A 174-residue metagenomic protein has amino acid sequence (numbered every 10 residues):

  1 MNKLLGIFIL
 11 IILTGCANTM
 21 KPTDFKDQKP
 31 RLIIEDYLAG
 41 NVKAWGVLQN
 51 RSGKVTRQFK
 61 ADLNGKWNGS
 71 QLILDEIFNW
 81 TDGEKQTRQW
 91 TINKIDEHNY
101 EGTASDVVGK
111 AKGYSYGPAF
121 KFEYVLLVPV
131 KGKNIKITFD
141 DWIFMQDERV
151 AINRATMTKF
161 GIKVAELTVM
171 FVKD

Functional and structural regions predicted by a protein language model:
N2-I9: Sec-dependent signal peptide recognition, specifically the positively charged N-region followed immediately by
T14-G15: C-terminal motif of bacterial Sec signal peptides marking the signal peptidase cleavage site
T19-T23, L48, W67, D141 (+1 more regions): Sequence-level preference for short, compositionally simple segments enriched in small aliphatic or small polar residues
F25-N41: N-terminal helix-cap/turn-to-beta initiation motif at the start of protein domains
L38-G46, N153: A short, Trp-centered hydrophobic/proline-enriched beta-strand micro-motif
W45, Q49-V130: Central antiparallel beta-sheet cores of small beta-barrel/beta-sandwich binding domains
V55-A61, N134-F139, K163-A165: Amphipathic hydrophobic-ligand
D140-D174: Glycine-rich, aromatic-bearing surface loops/beta-hairpins
